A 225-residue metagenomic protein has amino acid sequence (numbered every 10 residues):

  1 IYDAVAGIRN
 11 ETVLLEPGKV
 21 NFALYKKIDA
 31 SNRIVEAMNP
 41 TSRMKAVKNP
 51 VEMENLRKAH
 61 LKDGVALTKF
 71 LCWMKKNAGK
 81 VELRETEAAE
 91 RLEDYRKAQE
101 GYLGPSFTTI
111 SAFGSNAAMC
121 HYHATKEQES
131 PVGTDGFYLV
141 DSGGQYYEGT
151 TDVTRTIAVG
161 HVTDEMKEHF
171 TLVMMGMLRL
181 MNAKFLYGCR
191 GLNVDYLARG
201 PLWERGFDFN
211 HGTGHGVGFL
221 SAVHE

Functional and structural regions predicted by a protein language model:
I1-E225: Active-site neighborhoods and metal-handling regions in enzymes and metal-associated proteins
